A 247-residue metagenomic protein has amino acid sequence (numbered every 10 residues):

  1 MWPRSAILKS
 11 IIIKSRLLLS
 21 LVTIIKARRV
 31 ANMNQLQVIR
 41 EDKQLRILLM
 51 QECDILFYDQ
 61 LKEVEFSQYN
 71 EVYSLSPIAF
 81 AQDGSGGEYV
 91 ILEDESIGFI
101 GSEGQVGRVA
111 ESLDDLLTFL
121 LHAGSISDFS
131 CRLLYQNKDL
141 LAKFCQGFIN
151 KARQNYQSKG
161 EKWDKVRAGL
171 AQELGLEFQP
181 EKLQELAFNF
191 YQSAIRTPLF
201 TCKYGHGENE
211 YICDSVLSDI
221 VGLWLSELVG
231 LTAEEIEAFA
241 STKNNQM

Functional and structural regions predicted by a protein language model:
L8-G104, C131-Q136, C145-M247: A surface-exposed partner-binding patch
G104-Y135: Compact, glycine/acidic-enriched structural inserts
